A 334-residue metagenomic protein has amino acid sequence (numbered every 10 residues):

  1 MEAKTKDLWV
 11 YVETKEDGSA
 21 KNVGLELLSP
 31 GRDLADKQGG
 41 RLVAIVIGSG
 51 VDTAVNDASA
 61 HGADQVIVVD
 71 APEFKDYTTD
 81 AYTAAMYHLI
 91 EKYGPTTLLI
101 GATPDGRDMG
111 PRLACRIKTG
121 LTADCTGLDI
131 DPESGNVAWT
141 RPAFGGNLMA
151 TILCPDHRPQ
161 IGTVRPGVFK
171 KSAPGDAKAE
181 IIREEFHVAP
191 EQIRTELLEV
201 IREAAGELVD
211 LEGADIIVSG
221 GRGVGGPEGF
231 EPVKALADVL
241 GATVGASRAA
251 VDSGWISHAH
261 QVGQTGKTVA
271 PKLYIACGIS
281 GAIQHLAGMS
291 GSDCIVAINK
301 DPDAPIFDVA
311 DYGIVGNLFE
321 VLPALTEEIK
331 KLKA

Functional and structural regions predicted by a protein language model:
M1-A334: N-terminal glycine-rich FAD/FM-binding segment characteristic of electron-transfer flavoproteins
